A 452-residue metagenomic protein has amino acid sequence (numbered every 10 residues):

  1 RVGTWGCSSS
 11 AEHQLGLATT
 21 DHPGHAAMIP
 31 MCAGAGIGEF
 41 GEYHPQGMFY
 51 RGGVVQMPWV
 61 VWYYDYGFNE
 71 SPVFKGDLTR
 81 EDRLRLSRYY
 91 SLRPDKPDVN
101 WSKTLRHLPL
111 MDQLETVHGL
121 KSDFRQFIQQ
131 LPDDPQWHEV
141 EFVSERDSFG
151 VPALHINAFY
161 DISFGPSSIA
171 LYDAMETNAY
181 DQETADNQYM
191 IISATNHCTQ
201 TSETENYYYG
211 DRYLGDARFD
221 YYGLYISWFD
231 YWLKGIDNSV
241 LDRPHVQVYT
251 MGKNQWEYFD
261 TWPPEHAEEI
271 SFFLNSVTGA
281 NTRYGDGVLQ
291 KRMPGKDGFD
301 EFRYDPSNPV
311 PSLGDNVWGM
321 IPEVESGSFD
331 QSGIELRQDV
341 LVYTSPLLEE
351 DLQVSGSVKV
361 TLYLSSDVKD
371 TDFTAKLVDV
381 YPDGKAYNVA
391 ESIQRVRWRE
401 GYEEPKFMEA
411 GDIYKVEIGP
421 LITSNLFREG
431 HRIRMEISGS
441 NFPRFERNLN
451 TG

Functional and structural regions predicted by a protein language model:
R1-S9: Alpha/beta-hydrolase fold nucleophile elbow
W5, I29-G34, I191-A194, N275 (+1 more regions): Alpha/beta-hydrolase-fold catalytic nucleophile elbow
A11-H22, L362: Short glycine-enriched nucleophile-adjacent loop and the immediately C-terminal alpha-helix near the catalytic center
T19-D21, A26-S148: Accessory cap/linker subdomain of secreted extracellular hydrolases
G76-D112, Q200, N206-G452: C-terminal, loop-rich substrate-recognition/catalytic regions characterized by aromatic stacking residues
F149, H155-N157: Short beta-strand/loop motif that positions the catalytic acidic residue of the alpha/beta-hydrolase fold
I162-I169: Conserved alpha/beta-hydrolase "acid-adjacent" motif
N178-N206: Catalytic histidine neighborhood in serine/cysteine hydrolases with alpha/beta-hydrolase-type architecture
